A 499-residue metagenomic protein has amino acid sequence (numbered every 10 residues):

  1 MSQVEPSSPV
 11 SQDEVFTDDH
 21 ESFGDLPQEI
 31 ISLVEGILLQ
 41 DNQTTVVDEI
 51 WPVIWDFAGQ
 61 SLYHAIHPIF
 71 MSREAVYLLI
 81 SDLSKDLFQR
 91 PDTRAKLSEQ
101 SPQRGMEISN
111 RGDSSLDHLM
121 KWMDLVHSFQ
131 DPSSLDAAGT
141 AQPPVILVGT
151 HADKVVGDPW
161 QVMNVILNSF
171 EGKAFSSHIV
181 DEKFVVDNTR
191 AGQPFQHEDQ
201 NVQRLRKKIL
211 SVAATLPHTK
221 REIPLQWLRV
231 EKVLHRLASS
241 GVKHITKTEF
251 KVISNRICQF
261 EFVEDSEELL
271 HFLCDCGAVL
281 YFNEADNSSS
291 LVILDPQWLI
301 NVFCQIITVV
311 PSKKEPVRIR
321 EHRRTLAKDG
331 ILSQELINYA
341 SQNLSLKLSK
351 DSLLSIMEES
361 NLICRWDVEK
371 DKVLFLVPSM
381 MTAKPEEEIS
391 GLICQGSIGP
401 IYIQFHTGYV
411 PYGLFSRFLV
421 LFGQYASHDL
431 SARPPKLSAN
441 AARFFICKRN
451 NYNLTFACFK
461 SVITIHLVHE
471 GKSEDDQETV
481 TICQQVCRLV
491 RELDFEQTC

Functional and structural regions predicted by a protein language model:
M1-G36, N42-W51, A58-I69, V76-C499: Extended, non-catalytic interaction/assembly segments in eukaryotic proteins
